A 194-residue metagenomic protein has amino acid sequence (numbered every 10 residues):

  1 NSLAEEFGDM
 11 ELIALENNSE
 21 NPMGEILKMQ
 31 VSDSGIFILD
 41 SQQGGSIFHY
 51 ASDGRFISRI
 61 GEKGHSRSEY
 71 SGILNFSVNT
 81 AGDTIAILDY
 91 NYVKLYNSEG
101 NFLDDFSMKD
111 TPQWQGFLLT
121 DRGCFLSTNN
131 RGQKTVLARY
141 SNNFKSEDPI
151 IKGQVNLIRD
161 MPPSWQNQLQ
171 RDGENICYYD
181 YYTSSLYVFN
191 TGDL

Functional and structural regions predicted by a protein language model:
N1-G24: A short helix->beta-strand "capping" segment at the edge of beta-propeller domains
E16-N21, E25, R55-G82: Blade-loop segments of beta-propeller domains
S19, G61-E69, M108-W114, G153-I158: Short coil/turn segments at the loop-to-beta-strand junctions that recur within blades of beta-propeller repeat folds
I26-K28, S71-F76, T111-T120, R159-Q168: Repeated scaffold domains used in trafficking and secretory/extracellular systems, primarily beta-propellers
V31-D33, V78-A81, L119-D121, R171-G173: Residue-level detector of Asp-centered blade-edge/turn motifs that repeat once per structural unit in beta-propeller
I36, I85, G123-F125, I176: Hydrophobic beta-strand positions that form the internal "hydrophobic ladder" of WD40/Gbeta-like beta-propeller blades
G44-F48, G132-A138, T183-Y187: Structural motif
A51-D53, N97-N101, Y140-F144, N190-D193: Short loop/turn segments that connect beta-strands within beta-propeller blades
